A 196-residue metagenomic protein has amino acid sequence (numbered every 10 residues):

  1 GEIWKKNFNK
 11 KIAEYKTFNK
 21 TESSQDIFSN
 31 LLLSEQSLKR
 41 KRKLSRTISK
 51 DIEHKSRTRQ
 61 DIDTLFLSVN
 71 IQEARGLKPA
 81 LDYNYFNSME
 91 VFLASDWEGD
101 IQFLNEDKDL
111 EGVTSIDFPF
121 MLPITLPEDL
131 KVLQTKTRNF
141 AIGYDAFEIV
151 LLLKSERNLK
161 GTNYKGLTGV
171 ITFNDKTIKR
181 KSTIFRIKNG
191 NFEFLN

Functional and structural regions predicted by a protein language model:
E2, R75: Alpha-helical elements of the RecA-like P-loop NTPase motor core of helicases
K5-R46, Q60-T64, K78-F147: Extracellular/periplasmic periplasmic-binding protein-like sensory domains
A13, L195-N196: Local beta-strand/beta-hairpin segments that build beta-sheet-rich folds
D51-K55, T64, P79-L81, I171: Generic recognition of flexible, low-complexity loop/linker segments
F66-S68: Structural motif
N70, G76-L77: Extracytoplasmic assembly/pore-lining segments of large envelope/extracellular complexes
K131-L195: Segments of small-molecule ligand-sensing domains
